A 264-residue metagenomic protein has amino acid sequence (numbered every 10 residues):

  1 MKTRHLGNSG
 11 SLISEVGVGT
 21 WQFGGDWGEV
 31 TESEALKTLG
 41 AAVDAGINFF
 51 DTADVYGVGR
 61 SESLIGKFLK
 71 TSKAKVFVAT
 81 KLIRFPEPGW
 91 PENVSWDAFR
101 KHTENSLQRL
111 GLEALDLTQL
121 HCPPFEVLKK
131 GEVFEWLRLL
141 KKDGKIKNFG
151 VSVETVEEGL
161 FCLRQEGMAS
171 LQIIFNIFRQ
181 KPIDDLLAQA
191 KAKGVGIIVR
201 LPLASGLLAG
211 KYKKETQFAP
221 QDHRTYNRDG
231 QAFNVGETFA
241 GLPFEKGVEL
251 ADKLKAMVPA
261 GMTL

Functional and structural regions predicted by a protein language model:
M1-V76: N-terminal binding-site loop/beta-alpha segment at the start of enzyme catalytic domains that lines or forms
L6, V18, A35, A42 (+10 more regions): Conserved, mostly hydrophobic/aromatic
W21-S33, F85-A98, F125-E126: Active-site mouth loops of central-metabolism enzymes
G28-E29, A53-E62, P86, F125-K129 (+1 more regions): Acidic-and-aromatic substrate-binding clefts and catalytic sites of carbohydrate-active enzymes
E29-A42, V94-L110, E154-F161: Short, acidic/polar
I47, L112-L115, I146, M168: A structural motif
L107-E126: Active-site groove signature of glycoside hydrolases
P123-L264: Beta/alpha (TIM)-barrel catalytic core signal, keyed to glycine-rich beta->alpha loops juxtaposed to Asp/Glu that bind
